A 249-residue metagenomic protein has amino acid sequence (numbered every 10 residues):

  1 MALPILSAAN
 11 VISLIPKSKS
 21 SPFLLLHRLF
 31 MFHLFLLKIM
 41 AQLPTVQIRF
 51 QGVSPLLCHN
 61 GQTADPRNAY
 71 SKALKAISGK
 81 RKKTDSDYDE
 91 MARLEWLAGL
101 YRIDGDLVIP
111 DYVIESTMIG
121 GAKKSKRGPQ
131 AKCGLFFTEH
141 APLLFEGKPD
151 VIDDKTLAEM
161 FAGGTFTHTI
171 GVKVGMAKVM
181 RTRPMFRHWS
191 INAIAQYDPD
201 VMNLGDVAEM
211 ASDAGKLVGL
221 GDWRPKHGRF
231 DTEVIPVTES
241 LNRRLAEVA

Functional and structural regions predicted by a protein language model:
M1-L3: Conserved small/polar residues in nucleotide/adenosyl-binding loops
I5-L6, L14-I15, S21-A249: RNA-interacting cores
